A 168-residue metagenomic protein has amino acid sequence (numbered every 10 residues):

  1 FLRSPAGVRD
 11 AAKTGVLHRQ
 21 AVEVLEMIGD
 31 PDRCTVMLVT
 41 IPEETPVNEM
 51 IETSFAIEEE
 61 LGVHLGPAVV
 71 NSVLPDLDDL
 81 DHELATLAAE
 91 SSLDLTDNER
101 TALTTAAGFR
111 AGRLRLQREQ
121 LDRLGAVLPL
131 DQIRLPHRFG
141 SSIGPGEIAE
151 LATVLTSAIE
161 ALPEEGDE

Functional and structural regions predicted by a protein language model:
F1-V127: Conserved catalytic-core segment of NTP-binding enzymes
L38, R134-P136: Structural signal for conserved beta-strand scaffold positions within catalytic alpha/beta enzyme cores
I41-E44, R138, S142: Short, surface-exposed acidic/glycine-rich loop or hinge patches that mediate macromolecular interfaces
V70-S72, P136-F139: A general secondary-structure junction signal
E119-D122, I133, G140: Long, low-complexity intrinsically disordered regions enriched in Ser/Thr/Asp/Glu with frequent Gly/Pro
L130: Phosphate-binding and hydrolysis-coupling loops of NTP-dependent motor/remodeling domains
R134, S142-E168: C-terminal accessory extensions appended to soluble enzyme cores
